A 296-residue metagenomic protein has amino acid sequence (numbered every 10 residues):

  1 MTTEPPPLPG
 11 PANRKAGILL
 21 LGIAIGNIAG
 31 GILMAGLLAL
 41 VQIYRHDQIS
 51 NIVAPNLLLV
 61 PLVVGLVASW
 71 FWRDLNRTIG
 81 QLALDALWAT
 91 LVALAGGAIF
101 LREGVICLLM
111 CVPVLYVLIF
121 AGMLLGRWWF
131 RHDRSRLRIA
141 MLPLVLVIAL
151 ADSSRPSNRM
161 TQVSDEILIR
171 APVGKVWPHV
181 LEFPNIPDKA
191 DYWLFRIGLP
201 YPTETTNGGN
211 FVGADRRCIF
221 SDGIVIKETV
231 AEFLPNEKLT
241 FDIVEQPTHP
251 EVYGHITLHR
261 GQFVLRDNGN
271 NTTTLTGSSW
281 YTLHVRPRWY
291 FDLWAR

Functional and structural regions predicted by a protein language model:
T3-P55, L59-L66, F71, A86-G96 (+2 more regions): Hydrophobic ligand-binding cavity/cleft-lining segments
A39-P55, R77-I79, F100-V112: Membrane-helix interface and helix-disruption motif detector
P55-V63, L109-L118: Membrane-embedded alpha-helical segments of multi-pass membrane proteins, especially the transmembrane helices
T78-L84, W88, V92-G97, R102-M110 (+1 more regions): Beta-strand/loop substructures that line and gate deep hydrophobic ligand-binding cavities in soluble
C111-M141: Cytosolic-side transmembrane helix boundary signature
D165-I167, I226-E232, L258-D267: Hydrophobic/aromatic beta-strand elements that line small-molecule binding cavities or substrate pockets in beta-rich
K175-F183, R216, V230, F241 (+1 more regions): Hydrophobic pocket/interface hotspot
E237-Q246: Short, solvent-exposed secondary-structure boundary/capping segments
